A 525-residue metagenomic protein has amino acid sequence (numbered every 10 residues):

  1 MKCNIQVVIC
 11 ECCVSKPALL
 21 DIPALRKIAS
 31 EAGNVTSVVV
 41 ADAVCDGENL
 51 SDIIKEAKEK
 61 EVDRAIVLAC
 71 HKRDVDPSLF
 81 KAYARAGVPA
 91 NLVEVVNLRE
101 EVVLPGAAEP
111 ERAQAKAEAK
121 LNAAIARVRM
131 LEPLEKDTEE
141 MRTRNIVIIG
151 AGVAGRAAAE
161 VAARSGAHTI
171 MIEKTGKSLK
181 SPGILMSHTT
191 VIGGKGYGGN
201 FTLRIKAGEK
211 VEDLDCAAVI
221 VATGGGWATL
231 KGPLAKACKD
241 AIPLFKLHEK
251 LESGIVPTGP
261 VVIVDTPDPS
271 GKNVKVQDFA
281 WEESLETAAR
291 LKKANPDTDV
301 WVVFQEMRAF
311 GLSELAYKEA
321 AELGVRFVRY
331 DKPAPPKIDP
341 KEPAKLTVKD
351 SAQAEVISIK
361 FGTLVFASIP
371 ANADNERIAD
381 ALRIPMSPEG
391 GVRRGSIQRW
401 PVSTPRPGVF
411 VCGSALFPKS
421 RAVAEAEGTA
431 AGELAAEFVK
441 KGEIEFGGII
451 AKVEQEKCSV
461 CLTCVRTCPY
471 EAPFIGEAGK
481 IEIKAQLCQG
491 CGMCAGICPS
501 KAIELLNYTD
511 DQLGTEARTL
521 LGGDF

Functional and structural regions predicted by a protein language model:
M1-F525: Residues forming the flavin
